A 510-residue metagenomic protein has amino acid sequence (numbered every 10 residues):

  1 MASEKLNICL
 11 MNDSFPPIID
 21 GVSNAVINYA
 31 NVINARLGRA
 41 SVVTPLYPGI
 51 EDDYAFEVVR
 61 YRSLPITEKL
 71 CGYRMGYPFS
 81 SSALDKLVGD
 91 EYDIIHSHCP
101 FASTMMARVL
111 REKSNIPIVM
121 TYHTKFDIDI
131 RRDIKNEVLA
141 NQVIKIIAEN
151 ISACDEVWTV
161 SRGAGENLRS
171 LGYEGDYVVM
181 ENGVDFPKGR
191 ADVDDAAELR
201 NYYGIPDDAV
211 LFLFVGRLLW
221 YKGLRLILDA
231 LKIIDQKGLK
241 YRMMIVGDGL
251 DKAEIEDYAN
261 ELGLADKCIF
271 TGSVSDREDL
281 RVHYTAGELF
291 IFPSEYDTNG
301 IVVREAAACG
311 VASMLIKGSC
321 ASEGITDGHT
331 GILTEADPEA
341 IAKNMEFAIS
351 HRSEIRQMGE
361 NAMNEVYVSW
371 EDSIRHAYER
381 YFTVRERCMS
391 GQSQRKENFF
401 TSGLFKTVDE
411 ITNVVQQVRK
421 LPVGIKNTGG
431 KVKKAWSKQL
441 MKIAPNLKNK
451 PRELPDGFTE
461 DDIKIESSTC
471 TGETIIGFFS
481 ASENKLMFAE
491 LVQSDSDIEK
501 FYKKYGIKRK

Functional and structural regions predicted by a protein language model:
N24, V210-L239, M243, L250-E256: A conserved mid-protein helix/loop that constitutes part of the nucleotide-sugar donor-binding site
T44, V59-R62, K145-D195: Donor nucleotide-sugar binding/catalytic pocket of nucleotide-sugar-dependent glycosyltransferases
I151, S273, V282-G287: Short alpha-helical donor nucleotide-sugar binding micro-motif in glycosyltransferases
E256-V274: Nucleotide-activated donor-binding/catalytic signature segment of Leloir-type glycosyltransferases, i.e., the conserved
K267, F347, E354-V368, D372 (+1 more regions): A short, well-ordered alpha-helix in the C-terminal region of glycosyltransferases
E295: Aromatic "clamp/platform" in nucleotide-sugar-dependent glycosyltransferases that forms part of the donor/acceptor
A312-I316: Short hydrophobic beta-strand element within catalytic cores of glycosyltransferases and related nucleotide-activated
D327-G328, I332-P338, F347-R352: Conserved acidic donor-binding segment of nucleotide-sugar-dependent glycosyltransferases
